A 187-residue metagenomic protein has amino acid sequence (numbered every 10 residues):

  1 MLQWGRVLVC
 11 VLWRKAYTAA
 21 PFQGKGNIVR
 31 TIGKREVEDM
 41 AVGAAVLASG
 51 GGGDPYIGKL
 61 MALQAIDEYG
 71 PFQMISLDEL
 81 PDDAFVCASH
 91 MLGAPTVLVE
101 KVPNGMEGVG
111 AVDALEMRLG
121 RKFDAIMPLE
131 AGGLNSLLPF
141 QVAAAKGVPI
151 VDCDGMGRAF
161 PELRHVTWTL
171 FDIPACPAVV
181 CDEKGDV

Functional and structural regions predicted by a protein language model:
W4: Cationic, low-complexity basic patches in intrinsically disordered or flexible, solvent-exposed regions
C10-I28: Short, Lys/Arg-enriched N-terminal segments with co-localized hydrophobic residues within the first ~10-30 amino acids
R30-A44, A48, Y56-V187: Non-transmembrane, aqueous-exposed alpha-helical and coiled segments at domain scale
G53: Glycine-enriched loop-and-adjacent helix/strand subsegments that border the catalytic/binding cleft of enzyme cores
